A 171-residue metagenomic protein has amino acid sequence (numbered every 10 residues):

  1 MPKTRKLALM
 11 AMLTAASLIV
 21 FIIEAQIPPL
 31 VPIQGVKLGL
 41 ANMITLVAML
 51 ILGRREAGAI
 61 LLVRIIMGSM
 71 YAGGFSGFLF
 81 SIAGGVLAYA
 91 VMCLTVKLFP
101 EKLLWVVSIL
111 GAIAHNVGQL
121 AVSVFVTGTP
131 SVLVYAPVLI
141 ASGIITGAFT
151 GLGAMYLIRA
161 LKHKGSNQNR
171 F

Functional and structural regions predicted by a protein language model:
M1-A48: Hydrophobic transmembrane alpha-helices
L7-M12, M43, V47, G58-L62 (+3 more regions): Hydrophobic alpha-helical transmembrane segments
M12-T14, I19, I60, S81-A114: Short helix-perturbing small/polar motifs within transmembrane alpha-helices
L18-I22, S69, G85, Y89-C93 (+2 more regions): Transmembrane alpha-helical segments of multi-pass membrane transport proteins and ion-pumping complexes
F21-L38, V63-M92, V126-S131, Y135-A136: Interfacial aromatic-anchored transmembrane helix boundaries in multi-pass membrane proteins
P28, T45, M49, I60 (+2 more regions): Alpha-helical transmembrane segments and their lipid-water interface positions in multi-pass membrane proteins
L40-R54, V91-T95: Generic transmembrane alpha-helix motif of multi-pass integral membrane proteins
G74, F78-L79, L98-F171: Membrane-embedded alpha-helical hairpins and interfacial helices in multi-pass inner-membrane proteins
